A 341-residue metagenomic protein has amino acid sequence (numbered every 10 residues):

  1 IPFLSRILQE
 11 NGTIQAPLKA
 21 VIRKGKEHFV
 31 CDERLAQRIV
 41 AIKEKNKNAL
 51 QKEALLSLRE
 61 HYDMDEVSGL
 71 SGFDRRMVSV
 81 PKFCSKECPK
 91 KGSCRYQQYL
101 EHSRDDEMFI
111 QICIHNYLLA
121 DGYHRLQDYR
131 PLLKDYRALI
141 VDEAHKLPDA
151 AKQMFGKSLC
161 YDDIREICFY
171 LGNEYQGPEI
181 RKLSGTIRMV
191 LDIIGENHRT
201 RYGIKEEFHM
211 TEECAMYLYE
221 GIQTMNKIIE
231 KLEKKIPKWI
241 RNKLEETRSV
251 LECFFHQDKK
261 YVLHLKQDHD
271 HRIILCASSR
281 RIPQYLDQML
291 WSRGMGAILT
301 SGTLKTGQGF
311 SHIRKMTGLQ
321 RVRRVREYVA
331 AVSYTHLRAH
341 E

Functional and structural regions predicted by a protein language model:
P2-Q111, N116: A substrate-engagement module of RecA-like helicase motors
L8-A16, Y129-K134, L159-Y161, T317-V322: A short alpha->loop->secondary-structure connector
A16-V30, D135-K146, D162-D163, R326-V332: Conserved beta-strand -> loop -> alpha-helix junction used to position metal-binding or nucleic-acid-contacting
K86-D106, H124-R130, K231-L337: A contiguous, basic/glycine-rich beta-loop/short-helix subdomain that forms a polymer-engagement track
G92-D105, H115-Y217, L304-R314: Signature of the SF2 helicase/ATPase Hel1-core->accessory helical subdomain module
F109, R137, M295: Conserved acidic residues
I112-C113, I140, A297-T300: Structural recognition of the conserved hydrophobic beta-strand(s) that form the central parallel beta-sheet of P-loop
A339-E341: A short, hydrophobic C-terminal helix/tail in secreted or cell-surface proteins
